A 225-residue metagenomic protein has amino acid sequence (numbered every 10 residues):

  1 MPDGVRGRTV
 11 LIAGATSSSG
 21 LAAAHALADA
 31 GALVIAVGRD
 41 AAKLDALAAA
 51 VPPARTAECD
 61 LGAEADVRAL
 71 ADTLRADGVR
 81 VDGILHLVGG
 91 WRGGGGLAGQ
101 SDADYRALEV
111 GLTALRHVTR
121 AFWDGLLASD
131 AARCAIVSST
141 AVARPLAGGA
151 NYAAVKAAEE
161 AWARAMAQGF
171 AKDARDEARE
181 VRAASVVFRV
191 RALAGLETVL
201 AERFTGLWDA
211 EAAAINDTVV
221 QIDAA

Functional and structural regions predicted by a protein language model:
M1-I12, A212-A213: Flexible N-terminal pre-Rossmann segment of NAD(P)-dependent oxidoreductases
T16-S18: Conserved glycine-rich cofactor-binding loop
A30-A46: Conserved glycine-rich Rossmann-like NAD(P)H-binding loop of the short-chain dehydrogenase/reductase
V51-A65: Rossmann-fold cofactor-recognition segment
G62-D77: Conserved Rossmann-fold cofactor-binding substructure of NAD(P)-dependent oxidoreductases
L85-G94: Conserved NAD(P)H cofactor-binding loop of Rossmann-fold oxidoreductase domains
G96-G99, Y105-R116, L127-R179, R189-A192: Catalytic loop of short-chain dehydrogenase/reductase
R175-A225: C-terminal helical subdomain
